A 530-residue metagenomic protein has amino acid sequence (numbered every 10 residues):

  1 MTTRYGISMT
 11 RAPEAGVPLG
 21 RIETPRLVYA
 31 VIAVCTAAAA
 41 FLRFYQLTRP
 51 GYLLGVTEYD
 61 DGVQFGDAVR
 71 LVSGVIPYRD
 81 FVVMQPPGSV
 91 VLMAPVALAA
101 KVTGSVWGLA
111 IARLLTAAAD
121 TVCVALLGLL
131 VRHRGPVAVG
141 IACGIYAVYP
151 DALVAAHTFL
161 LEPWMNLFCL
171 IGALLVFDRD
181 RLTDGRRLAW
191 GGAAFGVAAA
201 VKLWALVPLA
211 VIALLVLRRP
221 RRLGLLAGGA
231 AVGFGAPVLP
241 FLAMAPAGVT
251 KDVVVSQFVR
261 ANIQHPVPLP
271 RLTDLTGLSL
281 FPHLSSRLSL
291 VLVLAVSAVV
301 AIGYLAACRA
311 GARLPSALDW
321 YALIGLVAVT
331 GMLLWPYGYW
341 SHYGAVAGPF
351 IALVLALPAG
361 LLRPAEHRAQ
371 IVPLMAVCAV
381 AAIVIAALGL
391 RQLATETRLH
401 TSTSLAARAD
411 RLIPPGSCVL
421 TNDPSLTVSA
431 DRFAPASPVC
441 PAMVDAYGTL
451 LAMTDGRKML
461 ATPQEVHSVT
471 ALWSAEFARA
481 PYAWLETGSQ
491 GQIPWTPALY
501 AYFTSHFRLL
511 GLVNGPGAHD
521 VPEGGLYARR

Functional and structural regions predicted by a protein language model:
A33-T36, A125-G128, S285-S316, L323 (+1 more regions): Hydrophobic, aromatic-rich transmembrane alpha-helices and their immediate juxtamembrane boundary segments
F81, Q85, V96, W107-A118 (+4 more regions): Membrane-embedded glycan-lipid processing machinery
Q85, W204, G389-R530: Extracytoplasmic
V124-V148, N166-L167, L318: Transmembrane-helix signature of polytopic, membrane-embedded enzymes that assemble or transfer cell-envelope glycans
H133-V137, L170-W190, A295-R313, A359: Membrane-interface transmembrane helices that cradle and orient dolichyl/undecaprenyl
A155-A156, E162-M165, V207, T330 (+1 more regions): Hydrophobic/aromatic-rich transmembrane helices and adjacent perimembrane loops
V207-V232, L305-A312: Perimembrane helix-loop-helix junctions
G224-L275, S289: Membrane-lumen/periplasm interface segments of specific transmembrane helices in polyprenyl phosphate-linked
